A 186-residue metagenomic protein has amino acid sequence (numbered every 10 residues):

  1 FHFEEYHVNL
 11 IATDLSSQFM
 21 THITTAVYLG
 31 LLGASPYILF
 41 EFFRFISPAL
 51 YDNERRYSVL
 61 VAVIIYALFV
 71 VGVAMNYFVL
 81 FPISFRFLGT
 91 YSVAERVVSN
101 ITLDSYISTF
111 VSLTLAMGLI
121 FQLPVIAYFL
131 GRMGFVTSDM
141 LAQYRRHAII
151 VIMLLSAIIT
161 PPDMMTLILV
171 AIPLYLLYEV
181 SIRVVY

Functional and structural regions predicted by a protein language model:
F1-Y186: Membrane topogenic/interface segments and analogous intrinsically disordered interaction regions
